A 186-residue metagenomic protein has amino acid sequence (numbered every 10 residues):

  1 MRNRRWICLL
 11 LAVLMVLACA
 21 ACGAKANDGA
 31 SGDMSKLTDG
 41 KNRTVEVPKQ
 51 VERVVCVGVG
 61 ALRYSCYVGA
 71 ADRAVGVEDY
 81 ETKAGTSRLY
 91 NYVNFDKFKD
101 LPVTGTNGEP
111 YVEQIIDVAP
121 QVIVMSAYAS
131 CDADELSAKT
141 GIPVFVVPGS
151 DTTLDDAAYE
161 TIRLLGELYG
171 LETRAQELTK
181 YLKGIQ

Functional and structural regions predicted by a protein language model:
M1-L10: Bacterial N-terminal signal peptides that target proteins for export
W6, A21-Y64, T173-Q186: Bacterial Sec-exported substrate-binding components of ABC uptake systems
L10-A18: Bacterial N-terminal signal peptides
T44, D132-Q186: Extracytoplasmic substrate-binding proteins
R53-G58, V75-E78, V122-S126, V144-P148: Structural recognition of the beta-strand scaffold that forms the well-ordered cores of secreted hydrolase catalytic
R53-R73, D155-G166, Q186: N-terminal hydrophobic signal/anchor transmembrane helix of membrane proteins
L62-Q114, V122: A short, structured surface patch at a secondary-structure boundary
V118: Active-site charged/polar residues at nucleotide-handling catalytic sites that mediate phosphoryl, nucleotidyl
